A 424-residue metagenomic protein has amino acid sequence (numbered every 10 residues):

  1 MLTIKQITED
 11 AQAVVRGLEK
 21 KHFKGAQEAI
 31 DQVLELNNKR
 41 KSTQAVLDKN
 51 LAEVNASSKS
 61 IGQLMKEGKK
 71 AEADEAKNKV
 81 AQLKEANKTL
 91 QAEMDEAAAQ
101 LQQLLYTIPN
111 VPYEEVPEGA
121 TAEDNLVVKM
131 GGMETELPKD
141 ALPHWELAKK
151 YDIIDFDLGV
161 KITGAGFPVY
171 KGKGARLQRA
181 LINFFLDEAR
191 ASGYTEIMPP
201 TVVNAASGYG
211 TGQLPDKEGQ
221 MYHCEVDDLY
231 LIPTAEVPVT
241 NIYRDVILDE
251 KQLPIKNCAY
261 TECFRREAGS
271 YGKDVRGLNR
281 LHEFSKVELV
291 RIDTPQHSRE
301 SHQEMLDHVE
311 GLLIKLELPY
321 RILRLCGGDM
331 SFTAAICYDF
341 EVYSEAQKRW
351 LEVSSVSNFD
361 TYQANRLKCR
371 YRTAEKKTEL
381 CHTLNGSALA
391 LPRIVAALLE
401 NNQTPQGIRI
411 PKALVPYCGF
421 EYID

Functional and structural regions predicted by a protein language model:
M1-T135, I153, D157: N-terminal alpha-helical targeting/anchoring segments
M130-D424: TRNA-recognition modules of translation machinery and tRNA-sensing kinases, especially anticodon-binding
